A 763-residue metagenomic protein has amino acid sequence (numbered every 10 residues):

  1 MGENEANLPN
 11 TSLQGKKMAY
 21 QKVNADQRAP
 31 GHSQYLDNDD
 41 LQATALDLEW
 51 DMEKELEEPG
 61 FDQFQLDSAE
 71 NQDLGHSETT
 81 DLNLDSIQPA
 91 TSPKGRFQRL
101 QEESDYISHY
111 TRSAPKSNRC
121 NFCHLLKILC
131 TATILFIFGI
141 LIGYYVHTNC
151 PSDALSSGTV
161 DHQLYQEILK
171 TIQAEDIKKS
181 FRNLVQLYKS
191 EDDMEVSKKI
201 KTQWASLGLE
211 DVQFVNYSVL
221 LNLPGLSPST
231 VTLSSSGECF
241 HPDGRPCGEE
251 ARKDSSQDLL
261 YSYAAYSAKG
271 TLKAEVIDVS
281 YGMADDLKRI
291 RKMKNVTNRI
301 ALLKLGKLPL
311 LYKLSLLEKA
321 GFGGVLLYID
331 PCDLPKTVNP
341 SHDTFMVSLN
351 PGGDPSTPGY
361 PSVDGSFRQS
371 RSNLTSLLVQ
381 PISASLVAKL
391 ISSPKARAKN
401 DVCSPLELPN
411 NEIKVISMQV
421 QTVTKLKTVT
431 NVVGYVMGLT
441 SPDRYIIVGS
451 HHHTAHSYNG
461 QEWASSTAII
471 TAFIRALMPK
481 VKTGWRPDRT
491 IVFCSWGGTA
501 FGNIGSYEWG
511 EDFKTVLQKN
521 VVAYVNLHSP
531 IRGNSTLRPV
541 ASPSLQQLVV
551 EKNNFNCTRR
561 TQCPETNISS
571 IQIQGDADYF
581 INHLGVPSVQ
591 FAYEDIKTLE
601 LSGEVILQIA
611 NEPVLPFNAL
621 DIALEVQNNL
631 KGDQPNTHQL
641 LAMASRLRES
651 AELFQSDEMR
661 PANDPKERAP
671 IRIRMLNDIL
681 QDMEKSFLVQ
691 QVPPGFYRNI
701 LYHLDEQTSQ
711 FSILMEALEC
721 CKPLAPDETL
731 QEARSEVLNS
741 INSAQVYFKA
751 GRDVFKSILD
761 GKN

Functional and structural regions predicted by a protein language model:
M1-L100: N-terminal targeting leaders characterized by basic, low-complexity, disordered sequences that direct proteins
Q21, G31-E58, D153-Q166, K170 (+3 more regions): Noncatalytic luminal/extracellular "stalk/propeptide" segments of secretory-pathway proteins
D105-F122, E600-E604, I609-N763: C-terminal non-catalytic alpha-helical accessory regions
L164-T171, L184-D192, Y263-S267, L302-L308 (+7 more regions): Second-shell loop/turn segments in exported
K170, V185, K198, C247-R371 (+5 more regions): Extracellular/luminal Protease-associated
D254-K288, P358-Q461, R475, P479-T483: Soluble metallo-hydrolase cores and metallopeptidase-like ectodomains found primarily in the secretory/periplasmic
G353-A396, W496-E594, N611, L615-L620 (+3 more regions): Metal-dependent peptidase/peptidase-like ectodomains
V432, V448-N503, E508, S602-V605: Alpha-helical metal-binding/catalytic segments enriched in His/Glu/Asp
